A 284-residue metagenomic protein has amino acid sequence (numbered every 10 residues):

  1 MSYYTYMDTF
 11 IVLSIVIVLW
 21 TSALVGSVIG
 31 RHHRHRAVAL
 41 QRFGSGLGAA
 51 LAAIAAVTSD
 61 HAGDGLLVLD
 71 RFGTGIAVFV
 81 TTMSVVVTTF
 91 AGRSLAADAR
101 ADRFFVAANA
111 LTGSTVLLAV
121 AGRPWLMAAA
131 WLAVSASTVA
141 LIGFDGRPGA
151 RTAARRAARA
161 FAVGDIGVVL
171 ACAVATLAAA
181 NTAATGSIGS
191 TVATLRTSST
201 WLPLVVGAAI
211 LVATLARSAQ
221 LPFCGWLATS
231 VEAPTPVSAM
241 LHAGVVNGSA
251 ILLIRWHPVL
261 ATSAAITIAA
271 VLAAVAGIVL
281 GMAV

Functional and structural regions predicted by a protein language model:
S2-V106, N181-A193, G225, R255: Transmembrane helix-loop-helix hairpins at membrane boundaries of multipass inner-membrane proteins
Y4, L19, I142, S198 (+1 more regions): Generic signal for short, ordered secondary-structure residues within or immediately flanking folded domains
V12, A37, M127-A128, A153-A158 (+1 more regions): Alpha-helical transmembrane segments and their helix-entry boundary regions
V16, A23-L24, L51-A55, T81 (+12 more regions): Small-residue hotspots
S22-A37, V85-D98, V139-T152, A216-T235 (+1 more regions): C-terminal ends of transmembrane helices
I29, V120-A121, F144-D145, A175-A178 (+1 more regions): Helix-loop junctions at the membrane-solvent interface of multi-pass transporters, primarily the C-terminal
R42-G46, V68-G146, R159-I166, A243-G248 (+1 more regions): Internal transmembrane alpha-helices of multipass membrane proteins
V57-V68, L126, A133, A150-R156 (+4 more regions): Juxtamembrane/interfacial segments at transmembrane-helix boundaries in multi-pass membrane proteins
